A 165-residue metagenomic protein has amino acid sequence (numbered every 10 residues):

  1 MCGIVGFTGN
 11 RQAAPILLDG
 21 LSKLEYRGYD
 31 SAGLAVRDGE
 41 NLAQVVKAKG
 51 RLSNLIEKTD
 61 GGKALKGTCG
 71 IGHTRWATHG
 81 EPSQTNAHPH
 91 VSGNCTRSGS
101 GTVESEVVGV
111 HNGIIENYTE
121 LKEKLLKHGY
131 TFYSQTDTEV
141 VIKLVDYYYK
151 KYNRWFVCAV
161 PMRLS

Functional and structural regions predicted by a protein language model:
M1-S165: Conserved short alpha-helical segments that host acidic/polar catalytic motifs at enzyme active sites
